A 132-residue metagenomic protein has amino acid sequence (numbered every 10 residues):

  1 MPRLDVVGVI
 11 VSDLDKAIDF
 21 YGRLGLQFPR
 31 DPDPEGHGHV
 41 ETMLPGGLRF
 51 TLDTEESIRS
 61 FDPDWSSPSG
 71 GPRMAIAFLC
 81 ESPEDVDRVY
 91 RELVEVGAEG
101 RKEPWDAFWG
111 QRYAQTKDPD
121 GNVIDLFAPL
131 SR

Functional and structural regions predicted by a protein language model:
P2, G8-I58: Core segments of cupin and vicinal oxygen chelate
R3-S12, V40-T42, D64-E92, R112-K117: Vicinal oxygen chelate
D13-L14, Y21, T54, G71 (+3 more regions): Short linear sequence motifs
A17, Y21, V86, L93: Hydrophobic pocket/interface hotspot
G25-L26, D33, G70, P83 (+3 more regions): Short linear sequence elements within intrinsically disordered, low-complexity coil regions
E41-T42, F50, Y90-R132: Vicinal oxygen chelate
F50, S60, E84-V86: Residue-level signal for secondary-structure boundary sites
T54-P68: Short, flexible, mixed-charge acidic loops at enzyme active sites
